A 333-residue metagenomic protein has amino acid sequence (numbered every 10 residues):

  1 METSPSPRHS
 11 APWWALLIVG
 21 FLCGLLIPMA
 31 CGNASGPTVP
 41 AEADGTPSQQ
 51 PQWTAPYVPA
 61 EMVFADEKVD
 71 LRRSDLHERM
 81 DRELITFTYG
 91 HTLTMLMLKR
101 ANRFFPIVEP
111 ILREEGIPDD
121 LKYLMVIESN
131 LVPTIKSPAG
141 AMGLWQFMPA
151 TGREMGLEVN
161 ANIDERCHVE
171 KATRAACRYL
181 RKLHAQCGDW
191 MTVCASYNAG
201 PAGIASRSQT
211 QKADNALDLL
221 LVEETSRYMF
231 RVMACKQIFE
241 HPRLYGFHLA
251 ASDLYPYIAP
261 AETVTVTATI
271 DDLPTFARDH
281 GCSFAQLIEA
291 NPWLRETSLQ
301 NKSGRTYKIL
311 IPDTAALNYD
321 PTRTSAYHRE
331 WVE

Functional and structural regions predicted by a protein language model:
E2-T3, H9-G116: An acidic, Gly/Ser/Thr/Pro-rich helix-cap/linker signature
L71-Y255, L294-Q300: Catalytic glycan-binding domains that act on GlcNAc-containing polysaccharides
A175, S196, D279, L287-A290: Generic alpha-helical secondary-structure signal
K236, A268, D313-A315: Non-catalytic surface loops within mature trypsin-like serine protease
Q237, R278-G281, A285, P292-R295: Hydrophobic alpha-helix feature that most strongly marks membrane-spanning transmembrane helices and their immediate
R243-L244, F276, D320-T324: Short conserved micro-motifs at the rims of enzyme active sites and ligand-binding pockets
S252-F284, R305, V332-E333: Primarily a LysM-type cell-wall glycan-binding module
Q286-E330: Extracellular LysM carbohydrate-binding repeats and other cell-envelope/extracellular binding modules
